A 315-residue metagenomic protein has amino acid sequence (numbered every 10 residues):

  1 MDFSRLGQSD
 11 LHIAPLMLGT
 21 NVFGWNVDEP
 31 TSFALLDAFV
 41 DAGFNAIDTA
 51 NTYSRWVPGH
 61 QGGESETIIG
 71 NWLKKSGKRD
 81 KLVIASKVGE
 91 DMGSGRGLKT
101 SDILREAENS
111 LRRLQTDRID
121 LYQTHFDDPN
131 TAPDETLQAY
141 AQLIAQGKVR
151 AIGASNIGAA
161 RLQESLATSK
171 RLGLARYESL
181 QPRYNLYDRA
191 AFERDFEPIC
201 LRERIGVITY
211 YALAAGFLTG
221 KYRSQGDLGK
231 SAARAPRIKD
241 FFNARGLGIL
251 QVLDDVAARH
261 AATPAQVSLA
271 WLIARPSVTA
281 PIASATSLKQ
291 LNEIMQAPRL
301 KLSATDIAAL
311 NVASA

Functional and structural regions predicted by a protein language model:
M1-K81, A145: N-terminal binding-site loop/beta-alpha segment at the start of enzyme catalytic domains that lines or forms
H12, D117-I119, G206, T263: Short coil/turn motifs that cap or connect alpha-helices
T20-P30, V88-S101, N130-T131: Active-site mouth loops of central-metabolism enzymes
D28-F39, L98-R113, L162-A167: Short, acidic/polar
A46-A50, V83-S86, R118-Q123, G153-A154 (+1 more regions): Short beta-strand segments at enzyme active-site cores
Y53-P58, D91-R96, Q290-E293: A short acidic, helix-capping loop that chelates divalent metal ions and anchors anionic groups
L111-N130: Active-site groove signature of glycoside hydrolases
D127, T131-A315: Beta/alpha (TIM)-barrel catalytic core signal, keyed to glycine-rich beta->alpha loops juxtaposed to Asp/Glu that bind
